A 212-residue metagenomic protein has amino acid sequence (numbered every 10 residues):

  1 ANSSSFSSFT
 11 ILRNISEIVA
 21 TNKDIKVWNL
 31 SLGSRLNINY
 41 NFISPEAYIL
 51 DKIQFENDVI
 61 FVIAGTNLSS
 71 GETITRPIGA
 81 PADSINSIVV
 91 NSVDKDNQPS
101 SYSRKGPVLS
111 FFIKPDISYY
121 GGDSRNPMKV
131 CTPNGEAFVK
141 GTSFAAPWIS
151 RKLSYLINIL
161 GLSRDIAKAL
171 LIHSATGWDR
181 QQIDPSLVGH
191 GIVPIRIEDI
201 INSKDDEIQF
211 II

Functional and structural regions predicted by a protein language model:
A1-F42: Subtilisin-like peptidase catalytic core
A1-S8, E56-D58, S84-N86, V108-K114 (+1 more regions): Subtilisin-like serine protease catalytic core
K23-V27, E56-F61, I85-I88: Loop/turn elements at helix/coil->beta-strand transitions in domains of secreted/extracellular proteins
N29-S31, F61-L68, V90-N91: Active-site neighborhood of phospho(di)ester-bond hydrolases with catalytic His/Asp-centered motifs
S34-L36, N67-S70, D94-N97, D123-S124: Solvent-exposed loop/turn segments at secondary-structure junctions within structured extracellular/periplasmic domains
P45-D58, A80: Catalytic-core regions built around general acid/base machinery
R76-S154: Extracellular S/T/G-rich loop segment that most often corresponds to the catalytic His/Ser-adjacent loop
N158-I212: C-terminal subdomain of the subtilisin-like protease fold in secreted/lumenal serine endopeptidases
